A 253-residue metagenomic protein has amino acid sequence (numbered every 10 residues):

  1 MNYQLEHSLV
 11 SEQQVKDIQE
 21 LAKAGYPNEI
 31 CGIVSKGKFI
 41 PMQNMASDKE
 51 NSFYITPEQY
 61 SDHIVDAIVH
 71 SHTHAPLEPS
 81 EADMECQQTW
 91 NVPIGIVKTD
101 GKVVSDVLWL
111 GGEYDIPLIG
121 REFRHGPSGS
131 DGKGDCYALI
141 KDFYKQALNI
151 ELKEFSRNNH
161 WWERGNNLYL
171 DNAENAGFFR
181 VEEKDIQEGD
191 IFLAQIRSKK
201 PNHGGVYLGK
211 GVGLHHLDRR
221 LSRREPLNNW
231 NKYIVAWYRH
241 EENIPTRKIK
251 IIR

Functional and structural regions predicted by a protein language model:
M1-D66, H74-E113: Conserved beta-strand-loop surface patch within small alpha/beta domains used for substrate/adaptor or ligand engagement
A24-G25, S130, K184-D185: Short, conserved, surface-exposed binding loops centered on an aromatic residue
F39-I40, A176-E182, V235: Short secondary-structure junctions
D62-W90, K184-Y207: Mid-chain, well-packed structural core segment of small domains
K102-F178, E188, Q195, N202-H203 (+1 more regions): N-terminal capping segments
Y114, G120, S128, R180 (+1 more regions): Aromatic- and glycine-rich peptidoglycan recognition patches
